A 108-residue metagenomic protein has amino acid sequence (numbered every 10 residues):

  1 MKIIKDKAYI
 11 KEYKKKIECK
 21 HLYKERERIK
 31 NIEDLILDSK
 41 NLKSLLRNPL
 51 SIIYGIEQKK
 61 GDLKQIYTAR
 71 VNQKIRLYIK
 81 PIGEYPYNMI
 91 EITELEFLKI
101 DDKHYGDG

Functional and structural regions predicted by a protein language model:
M1, E33, P49, I53 (+3 more regions): Low-complexity, intrinsically disordered short peptide segments enriched in small/polar/basic residues
M1-L37: Arg/Lys-rich, positively charged N-terminal/basic patches that mediate binding to nucleic acids
C19-H21, L63, A69: Helix-centric, low-specificity signal for extended rod-like, repetitive segments
E25-R28, I32, G55, V71 (+1 more regions): Amphipathic alpha-helical interface surfaces
I32, S39, K59, T93-L95 (+1 more regions): Compositionally biased, intrinsically disordered low-complexity segments
N41-Y67: A short, surface-exposed loop/turn module that caps and links secondary-structure elements
Y67-G108: Enriched for short, Lys/Arg-rich terminal
